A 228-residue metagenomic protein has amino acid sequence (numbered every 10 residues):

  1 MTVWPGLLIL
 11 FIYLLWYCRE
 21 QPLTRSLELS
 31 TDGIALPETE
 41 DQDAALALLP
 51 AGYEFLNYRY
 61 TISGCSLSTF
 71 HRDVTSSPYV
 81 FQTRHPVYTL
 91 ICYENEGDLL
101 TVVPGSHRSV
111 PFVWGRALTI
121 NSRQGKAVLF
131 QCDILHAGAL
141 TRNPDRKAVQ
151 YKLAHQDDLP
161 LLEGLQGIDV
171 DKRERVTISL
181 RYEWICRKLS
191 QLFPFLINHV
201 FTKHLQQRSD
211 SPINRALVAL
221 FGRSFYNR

Functional and structural regions predicted by a protein language model:
M1-E20: Terminal signal-anchor or tail-anchor transmembrane helices that tether membrane-associated enzymes to cellular
W16-S30, E38-P86, G164-G167, R215-R228: Fe(II)/2-oxoglutarate oxygenase catalytic core
T31, L36, V102-G105: Generic structural "secondary-structure junction" signal
A35-E40, K126-L129: A structure-centric feature marking long, well-folded core domains of fungal metabolic enzymes and membrane transporters
N57-Y58, L90-C92, V149-L153: A structural signal for short, well-ordered beta-strand segments
C65-A127, L159-Q166: Catalytic core of non-heme Fe(II) oxygenases with the double-stranded beta-helix
S109-R228: Conserved double-stranded beta-helix
